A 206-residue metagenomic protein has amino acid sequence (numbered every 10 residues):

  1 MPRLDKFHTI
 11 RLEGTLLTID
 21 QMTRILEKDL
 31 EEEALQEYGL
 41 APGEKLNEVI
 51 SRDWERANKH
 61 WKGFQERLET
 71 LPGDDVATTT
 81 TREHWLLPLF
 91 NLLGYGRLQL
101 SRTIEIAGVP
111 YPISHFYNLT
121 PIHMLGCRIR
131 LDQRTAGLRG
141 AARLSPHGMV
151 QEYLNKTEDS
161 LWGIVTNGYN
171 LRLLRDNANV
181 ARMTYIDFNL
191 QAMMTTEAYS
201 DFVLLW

Functional and structural regions predicted by a protein language model:
M1-W162, N177-V180: A short, conserved, highly charged catalytic patch centered on acidic carboxylates
N155-W206: Mixed-charge intrinsically disordered linker/loop segments at interdomain junctions
